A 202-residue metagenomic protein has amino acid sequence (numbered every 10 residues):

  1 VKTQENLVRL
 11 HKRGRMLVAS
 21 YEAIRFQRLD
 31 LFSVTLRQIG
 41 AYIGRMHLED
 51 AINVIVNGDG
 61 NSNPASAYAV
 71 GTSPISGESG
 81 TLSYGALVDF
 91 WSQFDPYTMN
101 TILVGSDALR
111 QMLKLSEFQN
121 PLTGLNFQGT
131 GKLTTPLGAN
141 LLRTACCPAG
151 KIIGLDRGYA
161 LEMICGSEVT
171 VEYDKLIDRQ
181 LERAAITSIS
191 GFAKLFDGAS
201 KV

Functional and structural regions predicted by a protein language model:
V1-R13: Assembly/oligomerization interface modules of large self-assembling protein complexes
K2-T3, A86-F90, E168-V171: Glycine-rich, charged/polar anion/phosphate-binding loops that engage phosphate groups from diverse ligands
E5-V8, W91-S92, L142, Y173: A generic local secondary-structure boundary/capping motif
R13-R15, D95-N100, L137-A139, Q180-E182: Structural beta-strand/beta-sheet cores of well-ordered domains, especially the beta-sheet scaffolds that support
G14-F94, V202: Alpha-helical scaffold segments that mediate packing/assembly in large oligomeric complexes
V56-G60, D107-Q111, F196: Short, catalytically relevant binding-site loops at active-site mouths
A67-T134: Long, positively charged binding patches that form subdomain-scale interaction surfaces for polyanionic ligands
K114-V202: Sequence/fold signature of self-assembling virion shell proteins
